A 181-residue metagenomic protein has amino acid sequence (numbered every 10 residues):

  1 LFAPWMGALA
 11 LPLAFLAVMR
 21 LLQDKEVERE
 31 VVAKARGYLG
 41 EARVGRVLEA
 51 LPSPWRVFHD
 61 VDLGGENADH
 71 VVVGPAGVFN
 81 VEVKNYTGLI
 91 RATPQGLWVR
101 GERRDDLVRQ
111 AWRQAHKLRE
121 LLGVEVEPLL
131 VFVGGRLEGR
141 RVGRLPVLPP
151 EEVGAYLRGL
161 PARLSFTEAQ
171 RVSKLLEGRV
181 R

Functional and structural regions predicted by a protein language model:
L1-E66, G74-P75, L89-A92, V99-R181: Surface-exposed interaction regions that form or flank ligand-binding interfaces
D69: Cell-envelope/extracellular polymer assembly enzymes that use nucleotide-activated donors
V72-P75, V83: Active-site beta-strand termini and strand-to-loop segments that position acidic
N80-G88: Active-site ExK catalytic segment of metal-dependent nucleases
